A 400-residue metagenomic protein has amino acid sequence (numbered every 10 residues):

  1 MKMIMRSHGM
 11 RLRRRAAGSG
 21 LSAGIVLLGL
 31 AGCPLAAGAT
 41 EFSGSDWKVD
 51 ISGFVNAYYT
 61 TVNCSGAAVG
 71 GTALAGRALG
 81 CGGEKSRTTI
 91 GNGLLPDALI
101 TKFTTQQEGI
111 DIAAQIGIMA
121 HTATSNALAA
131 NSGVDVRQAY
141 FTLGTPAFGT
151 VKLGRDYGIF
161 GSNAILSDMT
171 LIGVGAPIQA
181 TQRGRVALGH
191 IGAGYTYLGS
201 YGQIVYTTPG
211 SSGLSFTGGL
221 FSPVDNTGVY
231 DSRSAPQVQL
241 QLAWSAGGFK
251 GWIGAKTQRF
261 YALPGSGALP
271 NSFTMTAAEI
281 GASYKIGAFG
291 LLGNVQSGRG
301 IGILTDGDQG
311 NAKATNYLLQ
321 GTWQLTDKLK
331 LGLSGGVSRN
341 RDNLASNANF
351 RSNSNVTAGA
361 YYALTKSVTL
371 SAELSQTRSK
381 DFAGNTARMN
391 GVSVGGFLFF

Functional and structural regions predicted by a protein language model:
M1-F42: Cleavable N-terminal export/targeting peptides
T40-N63, S86-P223, S234-P236, A243-K250: Outer membrane beta-barrel
V49-A57, I112-I116, V151, L214-G218 (+9 more regions): Transmembrane beta-strands of outer-membrane beta-barrel proteins
A57-N63, Q107-G109, I118-T122, Y157-I159 (+8 more regions): Transmembrane beta-strands of outer-membrane beta-barrel pores
I90-L94, N131-G133, Y195-L198, S232-S234 (+4 more regions): Short sequence motifs at beta-strands and strand-loop junctions characteristic of Gram-negative outer-membrane
L95-L99, R137-F141, S200-I204, P236-L240 (+4 more regions): Hydrophobic, lipid-facing positions within transmembrane beta-strands of outer-membrane proteins
R233-A235, Q239-T357, A363: Detector for outer-membrane/organellar transmembrane beta-barrel domains, recognizing the amphipathic beta-strand
Y362-L364, V368, R388-F400: Outer-membrane beta-barrel "beta-signal"
